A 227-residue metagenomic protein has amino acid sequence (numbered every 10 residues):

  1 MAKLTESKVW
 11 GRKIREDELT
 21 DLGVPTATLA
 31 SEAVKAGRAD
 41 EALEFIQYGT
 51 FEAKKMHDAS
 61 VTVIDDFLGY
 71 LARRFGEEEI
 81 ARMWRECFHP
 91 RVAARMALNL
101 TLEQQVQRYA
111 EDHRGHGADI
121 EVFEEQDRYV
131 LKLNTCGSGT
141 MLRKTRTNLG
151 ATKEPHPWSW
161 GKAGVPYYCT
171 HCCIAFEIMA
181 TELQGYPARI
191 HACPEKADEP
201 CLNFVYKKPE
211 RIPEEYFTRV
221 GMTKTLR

Functional and structural regions predicted by a protein language model:
M1-T170, A175, T181-E182, Y186-P200 (+1 more regions): N-terminal accessory segment detector
